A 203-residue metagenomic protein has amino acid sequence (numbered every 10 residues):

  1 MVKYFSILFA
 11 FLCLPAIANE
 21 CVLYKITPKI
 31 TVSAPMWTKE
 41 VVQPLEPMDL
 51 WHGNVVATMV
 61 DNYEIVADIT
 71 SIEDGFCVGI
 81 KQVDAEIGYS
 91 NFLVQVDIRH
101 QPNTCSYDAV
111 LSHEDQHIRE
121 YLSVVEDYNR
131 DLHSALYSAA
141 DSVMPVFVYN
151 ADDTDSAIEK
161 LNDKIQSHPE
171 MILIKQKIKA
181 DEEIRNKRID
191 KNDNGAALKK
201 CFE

Functional and structural regions predicted by a protein language model:
Y4, D97, P102-Y107: Short hydrophobic "helix-edge" motifs at membrane interfaces and signal-peptide entry regions
Y4-L14: Sec-dependent N-terminal signal peptides
E20-I87, N91-I98, A139-E203: Metalloprotease/metallohydrolase-associated module, dominated by Zn2+-dependent proteases
N103-Q116, V124: Short alpha-helix carrying the canonical HExxH Zn2+-binding catalytic motif
D115-H133: Catalytic Zn2+-binding segment of zinc metalloproteases
